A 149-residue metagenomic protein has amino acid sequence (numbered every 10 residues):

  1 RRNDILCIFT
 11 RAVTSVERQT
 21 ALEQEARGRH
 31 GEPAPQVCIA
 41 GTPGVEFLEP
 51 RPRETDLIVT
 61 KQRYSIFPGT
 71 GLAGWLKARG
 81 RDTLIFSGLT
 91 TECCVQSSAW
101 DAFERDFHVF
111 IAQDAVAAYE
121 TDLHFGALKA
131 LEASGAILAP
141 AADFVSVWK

Functional and structural regions predicted by a protein language model:
R2-N3, S15-A21, E25-K149: Active-site-adjacent betaalpha module
